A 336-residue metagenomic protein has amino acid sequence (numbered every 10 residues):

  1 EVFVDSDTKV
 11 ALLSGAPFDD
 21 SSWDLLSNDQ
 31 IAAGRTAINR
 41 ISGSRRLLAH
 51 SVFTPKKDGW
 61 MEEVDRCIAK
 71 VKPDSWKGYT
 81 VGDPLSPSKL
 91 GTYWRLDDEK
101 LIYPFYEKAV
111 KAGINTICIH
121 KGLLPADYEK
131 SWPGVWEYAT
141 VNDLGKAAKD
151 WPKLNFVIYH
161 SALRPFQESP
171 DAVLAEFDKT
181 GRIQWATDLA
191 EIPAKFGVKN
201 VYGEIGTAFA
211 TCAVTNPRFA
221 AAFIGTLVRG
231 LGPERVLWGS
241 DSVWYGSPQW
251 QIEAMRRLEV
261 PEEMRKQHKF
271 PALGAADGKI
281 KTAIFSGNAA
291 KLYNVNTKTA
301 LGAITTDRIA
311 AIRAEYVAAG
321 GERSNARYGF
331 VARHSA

Functional and structural regions predicted by a protein language model:
E1-D5, V10, E62, D74 (+4 more regions): Mid-to-C-terminal alpha-helical segments outside catalytic/metal-binding sites
F3, I38-S42, I68, A148-K149 (+2 more regions): N-terminal cationic-hydrophobic initiation segments that often serve targeting/anchoring roles
G15-A139: Active-site gating/metal-coordination segments in enzymes
D24-N28, M61, P217, A221 (+1 more regions): Conserved strand-to-helix beginnings and helix N-cap segments that scaffold or border functional pockets
A33, E63-R66, P104, D143-K146 (+4 more regions): Alpha-helical elements of Rossmann-like donor-binding domains used by nucleotide-donor carbohydrate transfer enzymes
L48-V52, V157, G239: Short catalytic-loop micro-motif centered on adjacent basic/acidic residues
C67, W76, A109, H160 (+5 more regions): Conserved, mostly hydrophobic/aromatic
L90-W238, G246, E263-I280, E315 (+1 more regions): Catalytic pocket-lining loop regions of alpha/beta-barrel enzymes, especially the amidohydrolase/enolase/GH5 lineages
